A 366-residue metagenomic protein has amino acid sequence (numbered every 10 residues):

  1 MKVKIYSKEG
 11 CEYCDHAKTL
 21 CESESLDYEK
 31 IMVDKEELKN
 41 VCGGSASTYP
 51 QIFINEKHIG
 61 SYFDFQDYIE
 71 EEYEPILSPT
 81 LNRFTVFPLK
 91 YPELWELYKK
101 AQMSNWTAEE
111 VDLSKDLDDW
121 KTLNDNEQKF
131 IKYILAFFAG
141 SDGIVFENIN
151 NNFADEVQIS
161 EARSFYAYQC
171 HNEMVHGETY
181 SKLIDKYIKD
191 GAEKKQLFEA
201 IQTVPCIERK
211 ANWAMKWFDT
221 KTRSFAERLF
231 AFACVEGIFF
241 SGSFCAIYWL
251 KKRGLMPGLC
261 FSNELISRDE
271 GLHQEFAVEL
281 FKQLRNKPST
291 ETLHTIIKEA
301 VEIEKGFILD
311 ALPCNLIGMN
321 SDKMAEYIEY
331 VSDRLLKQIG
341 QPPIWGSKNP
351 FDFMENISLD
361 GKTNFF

Functional and structural regions predicted by a protein language model:
M1-E29: Local sequence-structure signature of Cys/Sec-based thiol-disulfide redox active-site neighborhoods
E12, E36, V175: Short alpha-helical
I31-S47: Thioredoxin-like thiol-disulfide oxidoreductase module
C42-F53, Y62-F63: Structural micro-motif
I54-Y73: Non-catalytic, surface beta->alpha helical segment in thiol-disulfide oxidoreductase systems
E74-F366: Non-heme di-metal
